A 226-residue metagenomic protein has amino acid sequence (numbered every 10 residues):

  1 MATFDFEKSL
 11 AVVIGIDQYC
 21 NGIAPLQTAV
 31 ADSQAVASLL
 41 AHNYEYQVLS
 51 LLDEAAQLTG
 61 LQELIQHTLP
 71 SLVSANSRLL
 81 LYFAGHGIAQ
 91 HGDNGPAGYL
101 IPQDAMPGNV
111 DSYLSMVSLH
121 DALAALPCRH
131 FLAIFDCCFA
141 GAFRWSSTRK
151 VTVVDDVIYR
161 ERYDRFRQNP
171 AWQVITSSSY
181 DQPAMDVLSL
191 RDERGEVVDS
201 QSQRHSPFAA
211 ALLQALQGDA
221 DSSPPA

Functional and structural regions predicted by a protein language model:
A2-P25: Short glycine-rich His-centered loop
K8, L58-A84, I88-K150, P225-A226: Caspase-like (clan CD) cysteine peptidase catalytic core
G15, S33, L52, C128-A226: Active-site-proximal C-terminal subdomain of hydrolase catalytic domains
G15, V36, L81: Terminal peptide-recognition signature
G22-Q27, S50-E54, G108: Second-shell loop/turn segments in exported
L26-A41: Short catalytic helix/loop segments, enriched in acidic residues and glycine and frequently bearing histidine
H42-L52: Short beta-strand elements in bilobed, periplasmic/extracellular small-molecule ligand-binding domains
